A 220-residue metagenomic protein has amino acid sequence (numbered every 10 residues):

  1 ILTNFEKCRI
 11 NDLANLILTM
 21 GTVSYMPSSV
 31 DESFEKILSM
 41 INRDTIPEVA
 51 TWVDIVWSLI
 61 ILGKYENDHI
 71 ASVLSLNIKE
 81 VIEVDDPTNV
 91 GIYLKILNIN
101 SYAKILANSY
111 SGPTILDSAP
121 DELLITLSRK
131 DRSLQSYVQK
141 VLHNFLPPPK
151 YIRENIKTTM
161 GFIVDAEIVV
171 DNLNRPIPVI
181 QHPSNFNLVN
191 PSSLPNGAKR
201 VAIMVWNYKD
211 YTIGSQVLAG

Functional and structural regions predicted by a protein language model:
I1-G220: Eukaryotic RNA-binding helical-repeat scaffolds
